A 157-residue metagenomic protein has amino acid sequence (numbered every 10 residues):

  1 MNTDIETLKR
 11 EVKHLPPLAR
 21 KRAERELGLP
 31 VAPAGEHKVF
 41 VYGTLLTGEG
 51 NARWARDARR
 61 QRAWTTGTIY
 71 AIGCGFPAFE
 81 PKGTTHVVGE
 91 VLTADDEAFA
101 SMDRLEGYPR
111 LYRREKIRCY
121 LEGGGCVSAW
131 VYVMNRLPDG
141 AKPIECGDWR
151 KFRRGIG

Functional and structural regions predicted by a protein language model:
N2-G157: Glycine-aromatic micro-motifs
